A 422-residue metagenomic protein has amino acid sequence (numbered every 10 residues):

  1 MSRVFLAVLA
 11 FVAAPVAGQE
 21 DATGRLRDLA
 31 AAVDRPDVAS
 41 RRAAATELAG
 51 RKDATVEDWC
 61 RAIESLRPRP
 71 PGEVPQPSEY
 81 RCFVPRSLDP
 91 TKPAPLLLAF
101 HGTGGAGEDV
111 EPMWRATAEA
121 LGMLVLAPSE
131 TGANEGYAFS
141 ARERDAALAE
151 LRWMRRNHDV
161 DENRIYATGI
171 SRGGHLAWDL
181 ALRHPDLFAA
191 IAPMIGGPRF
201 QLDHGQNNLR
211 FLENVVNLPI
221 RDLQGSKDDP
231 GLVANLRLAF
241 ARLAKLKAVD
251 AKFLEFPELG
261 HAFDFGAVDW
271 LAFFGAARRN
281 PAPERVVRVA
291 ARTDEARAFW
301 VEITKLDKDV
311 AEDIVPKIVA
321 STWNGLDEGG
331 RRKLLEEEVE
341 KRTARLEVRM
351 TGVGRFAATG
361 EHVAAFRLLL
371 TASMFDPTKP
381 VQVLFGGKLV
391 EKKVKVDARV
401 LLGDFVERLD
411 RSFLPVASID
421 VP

Functional and structural regions predicted by a protein language model:
Q19-R42, A54, P75-E79, K245-P422: Alpha/beta-hydrolase-fold serine-hydrolase catalytic core, especially in secreted/extracellular enzymes
V33-T91: N-terminal cap/lid segment of alpha/beta-hydrolase-fold proteins
R86-P93, G136-R172, L182-F188: Gly/Ser-rich "nucleophile elbow"/oxyanion-hole loop immediately N-terminal to the catalytic nucleophile in hydrolases
L88-Y137, F200-Q201, P230: Short substrate-entry loop that stabilizes the transition state in hydrolases
G105, V110, N163-N214: Primarily recognizes the serine-hydrolase "nucleophile elbow" in alpha/beta-hydrolase and SGNH/GDSL folds
E111-P112, L232-R242, A344, L369-T371: Short alpha-helix in the alpha/beta-hydrolase fold that links the catalytic acid
G197-G275: The feature captures the conserved acid-bearing segment of alpha/beta-hydrolase catalytic domains
